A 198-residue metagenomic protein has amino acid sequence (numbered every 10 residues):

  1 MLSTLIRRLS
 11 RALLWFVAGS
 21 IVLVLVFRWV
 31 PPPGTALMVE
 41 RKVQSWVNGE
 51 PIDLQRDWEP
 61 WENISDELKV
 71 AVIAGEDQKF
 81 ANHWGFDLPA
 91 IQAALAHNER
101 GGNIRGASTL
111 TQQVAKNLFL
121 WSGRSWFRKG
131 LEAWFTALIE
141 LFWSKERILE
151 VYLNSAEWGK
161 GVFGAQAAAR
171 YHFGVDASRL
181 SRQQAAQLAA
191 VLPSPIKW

Functional and structural regions predicted by a protein language model:
M1-W198: Juxtamembrane regions of bacterial inner-membrane/periplasmic proteins, predominantly the peptidoglycan biogenesis
